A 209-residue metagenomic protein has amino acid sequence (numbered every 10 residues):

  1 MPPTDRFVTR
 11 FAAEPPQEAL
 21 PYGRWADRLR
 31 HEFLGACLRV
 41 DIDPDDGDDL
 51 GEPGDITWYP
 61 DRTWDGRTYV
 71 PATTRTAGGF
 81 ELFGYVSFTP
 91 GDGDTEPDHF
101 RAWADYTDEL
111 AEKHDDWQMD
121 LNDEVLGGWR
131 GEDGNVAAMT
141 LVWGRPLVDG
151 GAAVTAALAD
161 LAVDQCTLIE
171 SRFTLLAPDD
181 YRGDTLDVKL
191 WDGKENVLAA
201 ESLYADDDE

Functional and structural regions predicted by a protein language model:
M1-W58: N-terminal low-complexity, intrinsically disordered tails enriched in Ser/Pro/Gly and acidic/polar residues
R30-C37, D41, D45, R67-E132: A general sequence property marking short-to-moderate contiguous segments in secreted/outer-membrane adhesion
D55-T57, Y69-A72, G128-W129, A138-T140 (+2 more regions): Short secondary-structure boundary micro-motifs
N135-L141, R145-E209: Ser/Thr-rich low-complexity repeats and stalk/linker segments
